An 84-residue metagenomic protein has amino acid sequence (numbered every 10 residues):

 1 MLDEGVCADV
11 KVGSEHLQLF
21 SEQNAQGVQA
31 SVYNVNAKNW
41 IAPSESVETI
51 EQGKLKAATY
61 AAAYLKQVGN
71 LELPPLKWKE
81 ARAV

Functional and structural regions predicted by a protein language model:
M1-Q29, A83: Short N-terminal "domain-start" leader segments that mark the transition from disordered tails or signal peptides into
Y33-V84: Mixed-charge, Lys/Arg-enriched low-complexity segments
